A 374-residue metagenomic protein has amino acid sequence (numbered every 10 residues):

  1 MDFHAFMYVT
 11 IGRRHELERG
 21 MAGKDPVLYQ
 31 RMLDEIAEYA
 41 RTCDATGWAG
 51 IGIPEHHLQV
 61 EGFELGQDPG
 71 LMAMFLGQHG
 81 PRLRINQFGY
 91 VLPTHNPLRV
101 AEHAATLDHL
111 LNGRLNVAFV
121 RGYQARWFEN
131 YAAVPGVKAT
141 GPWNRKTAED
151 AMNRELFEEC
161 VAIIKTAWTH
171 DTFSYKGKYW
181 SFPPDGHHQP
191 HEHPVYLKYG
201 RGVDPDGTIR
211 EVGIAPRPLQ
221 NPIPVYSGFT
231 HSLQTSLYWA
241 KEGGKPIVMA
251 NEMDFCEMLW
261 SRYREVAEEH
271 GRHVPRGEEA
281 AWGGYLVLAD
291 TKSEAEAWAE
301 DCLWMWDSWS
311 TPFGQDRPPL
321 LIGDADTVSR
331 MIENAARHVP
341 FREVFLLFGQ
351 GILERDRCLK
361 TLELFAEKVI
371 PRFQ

Functional and structural regions predicted by a protein language model:
M1-H79, L83, I223: N-terminal beta1-alpha1-beta2 module of alpha/beta enzyme domains
M1-V27, W127-F128, G136, D206-P222 (+1 more regions): N-terminal small/glycine-rich loop or linker at the start of catalytic domains across soluble metabolic enzymes
F3-M7, I51-I53, R84-Y90, L115-F119 (+4 more regions): Hydrophobic faces of well-ordered beta-strands that scaffold small-molecule active sites in alpha/beta enzyme cores
E18-D34, Y90-L98, R145-K146, N221-H231 (+2 more regions): Active-site mouth loops of central-metabolism enzymes
R31, Q234-A240, E257-R264, R272-M305: Aromatic-lined glycan-binding groove of carbohydrate-active enzymes
D44-A45, M74-P81, A104, D108-R114 (+3 more regions): Acidic (Asp/Glu)-rich catalytic clusters
E55, L76, L107, I164 (+7 more regions): Conserved, mostly hydrophobic/aromatic
R99-L237, K241-E242: Internal, glycine-rich beta/alpha segment that forms the wall or movable "lid" of small-molecule/cofactor binding
